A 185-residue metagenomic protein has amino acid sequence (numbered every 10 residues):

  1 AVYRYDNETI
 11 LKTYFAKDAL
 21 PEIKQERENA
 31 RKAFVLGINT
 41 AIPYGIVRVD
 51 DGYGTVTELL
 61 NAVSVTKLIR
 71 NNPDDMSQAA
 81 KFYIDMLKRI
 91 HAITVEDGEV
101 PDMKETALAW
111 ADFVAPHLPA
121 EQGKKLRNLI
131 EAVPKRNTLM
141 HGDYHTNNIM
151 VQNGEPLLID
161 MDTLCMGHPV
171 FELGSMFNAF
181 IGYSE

Functional and structural regions predicted by a protein language model:
A1-G98, P134: ATP-binding pocket architecture of kinase catalytic cores
Y3-N7, Q152, L173: Active-site beta-strand termini and strand-to-loop segments that position acidic
D18, S64, I149, M166-H168: Conserved protein kinase catalytic core
A92-G142, T146, M150-N153: An alpha-helical support segment within catalytic cores of ATP-dependent transferases
M140, L157-I159, F171: Activation loop entry of protein kinases
G154-I159, F177-N178: Basic, amphipathic juxtamembrane/active-site segments that coordinate anionic phosphate or diphosphate groups
D160-L164: Activation of the activation-loop gatekeeper triad in protein kinase-fold domains
L173-E185: Active-site activation/catalytic loop segments of kinase-like enzymes and analogous catalytic loops in related
